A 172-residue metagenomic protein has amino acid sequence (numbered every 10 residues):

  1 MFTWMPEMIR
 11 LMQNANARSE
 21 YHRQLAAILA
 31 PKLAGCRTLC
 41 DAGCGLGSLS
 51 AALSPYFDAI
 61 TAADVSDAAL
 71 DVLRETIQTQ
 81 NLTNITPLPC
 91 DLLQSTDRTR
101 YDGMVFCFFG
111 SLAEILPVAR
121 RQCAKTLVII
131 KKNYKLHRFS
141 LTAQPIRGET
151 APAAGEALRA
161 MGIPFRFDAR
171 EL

Functional and structural regions predicted by a protein language model:
R10-A26: Conserved SAM-binding loop and adjacent beta-strand
L46-Y56: Conserved SAM-binding loop of SAM-dependent methyltransferases across substrates and taxa, primarily the Class I
A59-D64: Conserved SAM-binding motif I beta-strand of class I
S66-A68: Conserved SAM/SAH-binding beta-strand->alpha-helix loop
L73-R74: Conserved SAM-binding loop
N81-L92: Conserved SAM-binding strand-loop segment of SAM-dependent methyltransferases
D102-I115: A short SAM/SAH-binding and catalytic strip from SAM-dependent methyltransferases
I129-A151: Conserved class I S-adenosyl-L-methionine
